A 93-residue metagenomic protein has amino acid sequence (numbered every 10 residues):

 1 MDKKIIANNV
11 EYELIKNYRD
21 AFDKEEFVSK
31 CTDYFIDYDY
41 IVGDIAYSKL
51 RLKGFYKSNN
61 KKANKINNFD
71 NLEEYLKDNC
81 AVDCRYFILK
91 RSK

Functional and structural regions predicted by a protein language model:
M1-A46: N-terminal leader/targeting segments and the first structural element of proteins
N9-Y18, N60-A63, Y86-K93: Compositionally biased, intrinsically disordered or flexible polar/acidic segments
A21-E25, K62-N67: Ordered, soluble secondary-structure elements with a strong preference for glycine-centered loop motifs and nearby
D39, K49, Y86: Beta-strand-rich binding-surface signature of beta-sandwich/beta-barrel folds used to engage anionic ligands
D44-S58: Short, structured protein-protein interaction patches enriched in aromatics and acidic/basic residues, typified by
N64-K93: Helix-rich interaction surfaces within compact, conserved domain-sized segments that mediate assembly or partner
